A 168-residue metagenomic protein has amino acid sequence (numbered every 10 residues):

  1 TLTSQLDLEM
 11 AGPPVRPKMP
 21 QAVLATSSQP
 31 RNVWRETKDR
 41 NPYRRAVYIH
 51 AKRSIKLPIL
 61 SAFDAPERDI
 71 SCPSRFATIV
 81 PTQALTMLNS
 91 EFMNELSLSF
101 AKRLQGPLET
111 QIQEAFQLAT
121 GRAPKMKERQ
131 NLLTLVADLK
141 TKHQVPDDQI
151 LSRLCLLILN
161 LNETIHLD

Functional and structural regions predicted by a protein language model:
T1-Q111, L118-A119, A123, I158-D168: An acidic, gly/pro-interrupted, aromatic-rich
D39-N41, V145-I150: Extracellular/periplasmic catalytic domains that process cell-envelope and extracellular macromolecules
G106-T110, T141-D147: Short, charged, surface-exposed loops that flank catalytic or proteolytic processing sites
A119-T120, L139-H143: Short amphipathic alpha-helical interaction patches enriched in hydrophobic/aromatic residues with interspersed Lys/Arg
Q130-T141: Amphipathic alpha-helical segments that form the core helices of the histone-fold
L154: Globin-like tetrapyrrole-binding proteins
